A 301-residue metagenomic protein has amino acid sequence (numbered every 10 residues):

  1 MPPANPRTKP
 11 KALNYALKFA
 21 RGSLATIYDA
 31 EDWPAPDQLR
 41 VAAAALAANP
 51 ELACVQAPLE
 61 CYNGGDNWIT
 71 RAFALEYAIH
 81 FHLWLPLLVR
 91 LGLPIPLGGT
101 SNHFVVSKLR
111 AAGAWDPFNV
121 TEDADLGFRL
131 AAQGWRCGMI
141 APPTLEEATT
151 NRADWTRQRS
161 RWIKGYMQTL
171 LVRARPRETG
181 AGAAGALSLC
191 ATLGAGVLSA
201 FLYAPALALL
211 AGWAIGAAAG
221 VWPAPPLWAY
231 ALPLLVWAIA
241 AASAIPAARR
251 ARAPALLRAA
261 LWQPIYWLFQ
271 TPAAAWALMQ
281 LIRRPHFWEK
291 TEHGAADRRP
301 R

Functional and structural regions predicted by a protein language model:
P2-S23, P36-V120, S160-L171: Long helical/loop segments within the catalytic core of UDP-sugar-dependent glycosyltransferases, especially the large
D29-W33, W115-F118, L130: The conserved acidic donor/metal-binding loop of glycosyltransferases
G99, G138-M139, L145-R157: Catalytic cores of eukaryotic secretory-pathway lumenal/extracellular enzymes that build and remodel glycoconjugates
V120-L126: Acidic donor-binding loop at a coil-to-helix junction in glycosyltransferase catalytic cores that engages
G127-L145: Catalytic donor-sugar/metal-binding loop of nucleotide-sugar-dependent glycosyltransferases
T150, T156-L193: Active-site-adjacent helix/loop segment of glycosyltransferases that harbors family-specific signature motifs
Q158, W162-L170, R258-P300: Membrane-proximal soluble regions of multi-pass membrane proteins
T192-R284: Membrane-embedded multi-pass helical conduit in multi-pass membrane proteins, especially envelope-biosynthetic
